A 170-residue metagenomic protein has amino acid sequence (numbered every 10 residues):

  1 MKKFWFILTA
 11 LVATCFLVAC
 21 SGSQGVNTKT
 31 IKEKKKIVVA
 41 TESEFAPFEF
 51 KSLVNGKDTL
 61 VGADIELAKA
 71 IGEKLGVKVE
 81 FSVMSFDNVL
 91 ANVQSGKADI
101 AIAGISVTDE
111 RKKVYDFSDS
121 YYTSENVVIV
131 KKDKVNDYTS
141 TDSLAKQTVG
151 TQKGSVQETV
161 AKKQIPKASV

Functional and structural regions predicted by a protein language model:
M1-W5: Positively charged n-region of N-terminal signal peptides that target proteins for export
L11-V12: Repetitive helical segments and hydrophobic/amphipathic motifs
C15-A19: C-terminal motif of bacterial Sec signal peptides marking the signal peptidase cleavage site
S21-S23: Bacterial signal peptide processing site
K29-G104: Extracytoplasmic small-molecule ligand-binding "clamshell" domains of the periplasmic binding protein/Venus flytrap
A46, L60-E73, V127-V170: Bilobed "Venus flytrap"/periplasmic-binding protein-like clamshell domains and structurally analogous long
K69, K78-S143: Acidic, polar ligand-binding/catalytic clefts
